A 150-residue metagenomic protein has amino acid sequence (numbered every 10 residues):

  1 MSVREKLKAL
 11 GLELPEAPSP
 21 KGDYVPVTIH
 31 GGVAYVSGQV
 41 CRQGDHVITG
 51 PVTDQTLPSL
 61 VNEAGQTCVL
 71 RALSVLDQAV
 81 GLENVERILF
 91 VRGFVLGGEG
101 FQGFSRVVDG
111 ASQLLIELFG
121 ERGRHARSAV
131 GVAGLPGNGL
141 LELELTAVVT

Functional and structural regions predicted by a protein language model:
M1-T150: Short, polar/acidic, helix-capping and beta-turn segments at strand->helix junctions that line the mouths
